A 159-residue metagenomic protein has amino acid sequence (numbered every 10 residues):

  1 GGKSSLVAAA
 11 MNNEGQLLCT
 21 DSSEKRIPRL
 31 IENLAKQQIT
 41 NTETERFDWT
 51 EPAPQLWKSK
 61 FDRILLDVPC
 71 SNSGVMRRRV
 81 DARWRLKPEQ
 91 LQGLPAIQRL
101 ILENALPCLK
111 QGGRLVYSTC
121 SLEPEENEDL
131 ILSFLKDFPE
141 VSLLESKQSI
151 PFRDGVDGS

Functional and structural regions predicted by a protein language model:
G1-S159: S-adenosylmethionine
